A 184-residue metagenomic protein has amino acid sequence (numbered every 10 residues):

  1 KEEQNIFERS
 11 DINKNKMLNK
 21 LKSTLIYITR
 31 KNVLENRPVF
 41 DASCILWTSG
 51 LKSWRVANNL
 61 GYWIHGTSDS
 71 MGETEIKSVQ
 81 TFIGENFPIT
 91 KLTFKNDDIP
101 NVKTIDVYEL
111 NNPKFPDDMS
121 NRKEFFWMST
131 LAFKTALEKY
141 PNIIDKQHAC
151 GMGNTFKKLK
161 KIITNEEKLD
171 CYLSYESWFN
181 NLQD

Functional and structural regions predicted by a protein language model:
K1-D184: Signature of uroporphyrinogen-III synthase
